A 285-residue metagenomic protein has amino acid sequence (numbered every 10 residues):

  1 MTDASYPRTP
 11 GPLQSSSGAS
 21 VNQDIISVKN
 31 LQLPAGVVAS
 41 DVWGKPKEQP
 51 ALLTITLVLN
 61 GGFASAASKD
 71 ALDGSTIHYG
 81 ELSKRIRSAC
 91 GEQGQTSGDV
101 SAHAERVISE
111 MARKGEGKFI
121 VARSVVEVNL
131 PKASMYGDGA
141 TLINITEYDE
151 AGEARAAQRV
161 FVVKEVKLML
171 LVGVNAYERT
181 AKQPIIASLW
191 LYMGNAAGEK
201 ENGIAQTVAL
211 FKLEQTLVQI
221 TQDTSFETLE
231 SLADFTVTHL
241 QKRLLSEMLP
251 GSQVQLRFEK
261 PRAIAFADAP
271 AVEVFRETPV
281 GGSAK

Functional and structural regions predicted by a protein language model:
T2-K285: N-terminal, polar/charged subdomain of small-to-medium soluble alpha/beta proteins
